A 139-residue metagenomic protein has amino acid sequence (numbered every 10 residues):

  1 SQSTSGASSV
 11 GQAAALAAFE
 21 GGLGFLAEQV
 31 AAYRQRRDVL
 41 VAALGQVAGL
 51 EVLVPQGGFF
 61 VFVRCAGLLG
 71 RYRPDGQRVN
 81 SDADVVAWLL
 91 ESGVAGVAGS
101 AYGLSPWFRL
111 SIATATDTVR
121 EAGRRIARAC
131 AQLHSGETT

Functional and structural regions predicted by a protein language model:
S1-T139: PLP-dependent class I/II
